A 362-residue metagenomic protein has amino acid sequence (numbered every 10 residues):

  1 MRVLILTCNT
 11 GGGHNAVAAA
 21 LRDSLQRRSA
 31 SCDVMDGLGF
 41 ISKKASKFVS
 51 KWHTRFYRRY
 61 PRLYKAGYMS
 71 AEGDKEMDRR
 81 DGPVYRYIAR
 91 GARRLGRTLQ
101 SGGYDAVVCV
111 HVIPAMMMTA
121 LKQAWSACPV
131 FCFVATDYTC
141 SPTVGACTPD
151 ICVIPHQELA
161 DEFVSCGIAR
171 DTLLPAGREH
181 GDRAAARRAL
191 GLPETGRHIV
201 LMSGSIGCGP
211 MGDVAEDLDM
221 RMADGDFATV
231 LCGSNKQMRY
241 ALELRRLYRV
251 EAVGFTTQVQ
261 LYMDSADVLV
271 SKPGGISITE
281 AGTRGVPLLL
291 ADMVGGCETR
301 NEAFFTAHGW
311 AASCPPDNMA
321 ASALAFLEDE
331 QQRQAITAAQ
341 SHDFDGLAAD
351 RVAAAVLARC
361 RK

Functional and structural regions predicted by a protein language model:
A20-G96, S101: Conserved N-terminal ligand/cofactor-binding loop architecture of enzyme catalytic domains
Q123-H180: Active-site-proximal region of nucleotide-activated glycan assembly enzymes, centered on histidine/acidic-rich loops
H180-L192: A short helix/loop element that forms part of the nucleotide-sugar donor recognition site in Leloir-type
D182, A312, D317-N318, L324-S341 (+1 more regions): Conserved donor-nucleotide binding/catalytic region of nucleotide-linked donor-dependent transferases
L192-A266: Donor-nucleotide binding loops and adjacent catalytic segments primarily of GT-B fold Leloir glycosyltransferases
L261-R300: A donor-sugar binding/catalytic signature common to diverse glycosyltransferases and related nucleotide-sugar
G295-L324: Change "using UDP/GDP/dTDP sugars" to "using nucleotide sugars
D345-K362: C-terminal alpha-helical cap of glycosyltransferases
